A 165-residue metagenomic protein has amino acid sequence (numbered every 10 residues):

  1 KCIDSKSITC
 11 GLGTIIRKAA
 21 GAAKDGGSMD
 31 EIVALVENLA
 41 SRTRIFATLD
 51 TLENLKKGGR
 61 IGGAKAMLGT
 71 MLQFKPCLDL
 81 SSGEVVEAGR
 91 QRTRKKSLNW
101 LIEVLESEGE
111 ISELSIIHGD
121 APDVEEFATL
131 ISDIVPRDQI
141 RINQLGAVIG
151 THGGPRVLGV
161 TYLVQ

Functional and structural regions predicted by a protein language model:
K1, S7-Q165: Mixed-charge interfacial surface used for oligomerization/domain docking and macromolecular partner engagement
